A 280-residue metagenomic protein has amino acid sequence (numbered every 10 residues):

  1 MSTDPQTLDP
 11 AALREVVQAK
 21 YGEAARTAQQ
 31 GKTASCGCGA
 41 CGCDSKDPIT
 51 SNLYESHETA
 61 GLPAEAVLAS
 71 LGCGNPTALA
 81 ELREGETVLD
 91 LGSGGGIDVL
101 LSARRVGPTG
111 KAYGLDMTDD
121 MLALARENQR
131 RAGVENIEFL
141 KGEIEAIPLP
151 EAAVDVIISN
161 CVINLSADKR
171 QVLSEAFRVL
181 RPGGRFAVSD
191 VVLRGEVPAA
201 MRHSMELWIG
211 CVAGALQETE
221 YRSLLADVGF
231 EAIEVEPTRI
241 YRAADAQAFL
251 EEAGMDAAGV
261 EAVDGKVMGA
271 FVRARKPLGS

Functional and structural regions predicted by a protein language model:
S2-P5, G22-A25, G39-C41, L224-S280: C-terminal lobe and adjacent flexible extensions of AdoMet/dcAdoMet transferase-like proteins
C43-T87, D98-R105: Conserved alpha-helix/loop element of class I SAM-dependent methyltransferases that forms part of the SAM/SAH-binding
E84, E145-V156: A short acidic, Gly/Pro-enriched loop at the edge of an enzyme's catalytic core that lines a small-molecule cofactor
T118-D120: Conserved SAM/SAH-binding beta-strand->alpha-helix loop
A125-R126: Conserved SAM-binding loop
A132-E145: Conserved SAM-binding strand-loop segment of SAM-dependent methyltransferases
R170-R185: A short glycine-rich, Lys/Arg-flanked "PGG" loop and its adjoining helix->strand segment in the class I
V192-V212: Short, glycine-/aromatic-enriched active-site segment of Class I SAM-dependent methyltransferases
